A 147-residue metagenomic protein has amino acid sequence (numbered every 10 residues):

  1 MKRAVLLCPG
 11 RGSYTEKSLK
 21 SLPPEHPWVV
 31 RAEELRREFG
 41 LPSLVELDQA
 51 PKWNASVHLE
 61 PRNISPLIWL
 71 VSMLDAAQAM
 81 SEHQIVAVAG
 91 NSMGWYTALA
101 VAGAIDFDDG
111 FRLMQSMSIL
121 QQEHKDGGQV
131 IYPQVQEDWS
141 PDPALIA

Functional and structural regions predicted by a protein language model:
M1-K2, G127: A structure-centric signal for secondary-structure junctions around beta-strands
K2-A89: Helix-rich "cap/lid" substructures immediately adjacent to catalytic or cofactor-binding pockets
K17-L19, T97, V101, G110: Residue-level recognition of conserved structural "scaffold" positions that shape functional pockets and channels
W53-N54, M93-W95, Q136-D138: Short, internal active-site loops enriched in acidic
W69, M73, L99, F111: Conserved active-site region of classical short-chain dehydrogenase/reductase
V88-G90, M114-Q115: Beta-strand segments within the central parallel beta-sheet cores of soluble alpha/beta enzyme folds
G90-A100, A104-I105: Glycine-rich nucleophile elbow surrounding the catalytic serine of serine-hydrolase chemistry
V101-A147: Alpha/beta catalytic cores of group-transfer enzymes, especially the acyltransferase/condensing modules of polyketide
